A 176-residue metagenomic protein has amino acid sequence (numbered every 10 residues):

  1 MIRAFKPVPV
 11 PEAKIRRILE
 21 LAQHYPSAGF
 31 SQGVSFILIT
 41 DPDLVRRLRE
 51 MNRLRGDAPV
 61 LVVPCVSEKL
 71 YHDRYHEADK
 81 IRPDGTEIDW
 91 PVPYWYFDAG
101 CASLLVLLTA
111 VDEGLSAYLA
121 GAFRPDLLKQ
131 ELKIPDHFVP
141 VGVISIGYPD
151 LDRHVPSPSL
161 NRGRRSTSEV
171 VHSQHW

Functional and structural regions predicted by a protein language model:
M1-P7, H76-I81, G142-W176: C-terminal helix-cap and adjacent tail motif
A4-K6, S35, S116-L119: Short catalytic-loop micro-motif centered on adjacent basic/acidic residues
P7-A13: A short beta-loop-alpha structural element at the N-terminal edge of CoA-dependent acyl/N-acetyltransferase catalytic
I15-Q23: Short amphipathic alpha-helical segments
A22-Q23, V62, R82-E131: Small-aliphatic-rich amphipathic alpha-helix that forms the alpha element of a beta-alpha
H24-A99: Glycine/small-residue-rich phosphate/adenosyl-binding loop
D57-S67, K133-V155: A glycine-rich helix N-cap at a beta->alpha junction
